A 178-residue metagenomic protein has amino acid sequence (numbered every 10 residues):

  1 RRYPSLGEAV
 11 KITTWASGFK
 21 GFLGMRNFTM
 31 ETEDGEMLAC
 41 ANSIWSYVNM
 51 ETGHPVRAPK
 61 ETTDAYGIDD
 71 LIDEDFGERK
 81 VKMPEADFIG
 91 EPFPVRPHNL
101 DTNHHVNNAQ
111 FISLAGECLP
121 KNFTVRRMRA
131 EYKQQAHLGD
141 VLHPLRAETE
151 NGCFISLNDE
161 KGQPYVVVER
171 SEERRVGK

Functional and structural regions predicted by a protein language model:
R1, M37-N42, D159, V167-E169: Short catalytic/metal-binding and nucleic-acid-binding patches
R1-E33, R127-G162: Hydrophobic beta-sheet segments that form the core/acyl-binding groove of ACP/CoA-dependent acyl-chain-processing
F28, W45, F93-V95, A130 (+1 more regions): Preference for bulky hydrophobic residues occupying beta-strand positions in well-ordered beta-sheet regions
E33-G35, A86: A short, structured loop/turn motif at beta-sheet edges
C40-N42, Y47-R126: Hot-dog-fold acyl-thioester-processing enzymes
P120-F123, G139, Q163-V167: Intrinsically disordered, low-complexity segments enriched in serine, threonine, and glycine
E173-K178: Conserved small/polar residues in nucleotide/adenosyl-binding loops
